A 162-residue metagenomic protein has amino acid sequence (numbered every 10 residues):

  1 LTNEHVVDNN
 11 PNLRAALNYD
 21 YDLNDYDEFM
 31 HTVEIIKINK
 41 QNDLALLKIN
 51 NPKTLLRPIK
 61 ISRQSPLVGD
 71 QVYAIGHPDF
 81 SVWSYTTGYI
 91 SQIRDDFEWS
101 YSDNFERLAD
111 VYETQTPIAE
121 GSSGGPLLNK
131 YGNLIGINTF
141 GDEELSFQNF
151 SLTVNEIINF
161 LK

Functional and structural regions predicted by a protein language model:
L1-Q41: Catalytic-histidine neighborhood of serine endopeptidases, predominantly the chymotrypsin-like S1/PA family
L1-T2, D43-N50, T114: A generic structural motif
V6, S65, P117-E120: Residue-level "contact hotspot" at macromolecular interaction interfaces
V7-N9, P66, L128: Short, well-ordered loop/turn sites that connect or cap secondary structure elements
E34-I36, I49-V82: Active-site substrate-binding loop(s) of clan PA
I49-P58, W83-K162: Active-site region of chymotrypsin-like
